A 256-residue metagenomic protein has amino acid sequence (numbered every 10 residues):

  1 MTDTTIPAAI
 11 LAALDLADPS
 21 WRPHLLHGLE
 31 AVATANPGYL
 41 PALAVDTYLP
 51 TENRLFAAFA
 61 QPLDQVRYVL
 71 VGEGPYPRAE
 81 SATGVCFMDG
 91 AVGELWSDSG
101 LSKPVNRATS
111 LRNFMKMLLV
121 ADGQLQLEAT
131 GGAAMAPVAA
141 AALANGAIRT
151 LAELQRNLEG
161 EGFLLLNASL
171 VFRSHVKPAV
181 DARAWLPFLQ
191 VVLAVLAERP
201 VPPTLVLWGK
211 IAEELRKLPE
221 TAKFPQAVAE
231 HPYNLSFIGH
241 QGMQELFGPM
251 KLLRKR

Functional and structural regions predicted by a protein language model:
M1-W21, L25: Low-complexity, highly charged intrinsically disordered N-terminal segments that act as targeting/localization
L16-P200, E213-E214: A polyanion-binding, active-site-adjacent surface
L40-L43, P219, M250: Alpha-helix C-terminal capping segments
P75-Y76, V85-F87, L205-W208, P232 (+1 more regions): Broad hydrophobic/π-residue packing in well-ordered secondary structure
A168, L193, P200-T204, W208-I211 (+3 more regions): C-terminal folded domains that constitute the principal catalytic or ligand-binding module of multi-domain proteins
V176-P178, K217-L218, I238-Q241: Short conserved micro-motifs at the rims of enzyme active sites and ligand-binding pockets
V192-L196, P203-V206, E245-R256: Amphipathic, Lys/Arg-enriched alpha-helical patches that create a basic surface for binding polyanionic ligands
A222-R254: Short, flexible loop segments at boundaries between secondary-structure elements
